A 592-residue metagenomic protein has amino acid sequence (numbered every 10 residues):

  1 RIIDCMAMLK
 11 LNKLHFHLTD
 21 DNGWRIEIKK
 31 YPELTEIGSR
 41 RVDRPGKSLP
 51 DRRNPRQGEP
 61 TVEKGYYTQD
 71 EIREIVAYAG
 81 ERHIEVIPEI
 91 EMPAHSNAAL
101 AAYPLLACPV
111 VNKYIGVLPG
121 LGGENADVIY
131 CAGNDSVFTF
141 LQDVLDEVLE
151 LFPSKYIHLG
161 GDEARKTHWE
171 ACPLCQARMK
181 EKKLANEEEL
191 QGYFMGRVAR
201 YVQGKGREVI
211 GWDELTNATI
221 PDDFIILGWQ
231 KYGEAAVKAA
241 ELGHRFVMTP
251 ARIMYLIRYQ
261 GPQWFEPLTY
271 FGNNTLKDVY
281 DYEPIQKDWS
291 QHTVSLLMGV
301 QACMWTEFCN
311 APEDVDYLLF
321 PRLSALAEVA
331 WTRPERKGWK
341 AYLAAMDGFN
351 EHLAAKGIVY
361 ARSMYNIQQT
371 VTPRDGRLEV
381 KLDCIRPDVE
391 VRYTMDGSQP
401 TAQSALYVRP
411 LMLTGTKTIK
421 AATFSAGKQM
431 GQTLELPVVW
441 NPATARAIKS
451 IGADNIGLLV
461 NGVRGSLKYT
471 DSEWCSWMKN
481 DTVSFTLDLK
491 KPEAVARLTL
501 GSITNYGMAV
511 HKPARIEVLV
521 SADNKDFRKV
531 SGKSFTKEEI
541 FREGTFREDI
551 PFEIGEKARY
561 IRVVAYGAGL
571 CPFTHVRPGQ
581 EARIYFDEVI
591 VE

Functional and structural regions predicted by a protein language model:
R1-D21: A conserved hydrophobic secondary-structure block that centers on an alpha-helix together with its immediately flanking
M6, V86, L159, V202 (+2 more regions): Conserved, mostly hydrophobic/aromatic
K13-H15, H83-I87, Y156-H158, E208-I210 (+3 more regions): Structural preference for beta-strand elements that scaffold enzyme active sites
N22-E81, N97-T139, T167-E187: Aromatic- and acidic-residue-enriched carbohydrate-binding clefts of CAZyme catalytic domains
P104, G120-L121, N125-D223, W229-K238: Active-site neighborhood of glycoside hydrolase catalytic domains
V209-E214, T219-F224, Q230-E379: Flexible, acidic glycine-rich loops studded with aromatic residues
R333, K337-T486, A496, I503-T504 (+1 more regions): Short, compositionally stereotyped local motifs that mark structural "simplifiers"
K468-S531, G544-E592: Aromatic, loop-rich ligand-recognition surfaces of beta-strand-rich domains
